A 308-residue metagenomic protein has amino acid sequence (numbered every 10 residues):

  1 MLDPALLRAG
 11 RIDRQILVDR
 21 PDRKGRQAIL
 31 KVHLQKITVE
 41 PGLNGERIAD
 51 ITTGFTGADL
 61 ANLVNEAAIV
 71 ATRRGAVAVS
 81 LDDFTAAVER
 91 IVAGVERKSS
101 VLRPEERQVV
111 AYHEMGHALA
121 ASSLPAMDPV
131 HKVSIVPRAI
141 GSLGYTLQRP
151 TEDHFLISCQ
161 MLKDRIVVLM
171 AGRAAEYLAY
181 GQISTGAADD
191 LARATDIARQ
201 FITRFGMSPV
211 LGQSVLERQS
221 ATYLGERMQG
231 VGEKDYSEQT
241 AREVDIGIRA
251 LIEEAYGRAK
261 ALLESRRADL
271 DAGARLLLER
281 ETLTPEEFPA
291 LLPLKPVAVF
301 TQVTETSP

Functional and structural regions predicted by a protein language model:
M1-R11: Short regulatory helix/loop adjacent to the ATP-binding pocket of P-loop NTPases
P4-A5, V18-T85, R90, G94-V95 (+4 more regions): Conserved C-terminal "switch" segment of AAA+ ATPases
G10, L43, D128: Structured loop/turn residues at beta-strand edges in well-structured enzyme cores
D13-I16: Non-catalytic interfacial helical region
D50, K98, L270-G273: P-loop NTPase motor-domain active sites and their immediate coupling elements
D59, G116-H117: Short hydrophobic/aromatic residue motifs in ordered secondary structure
S99-V109: Short pre-active-site segment immediately N-terminal to the catalytic Zn-binding motif
R107-Y112, A118-P308: Soluble catalytic regions of large protease machineries
